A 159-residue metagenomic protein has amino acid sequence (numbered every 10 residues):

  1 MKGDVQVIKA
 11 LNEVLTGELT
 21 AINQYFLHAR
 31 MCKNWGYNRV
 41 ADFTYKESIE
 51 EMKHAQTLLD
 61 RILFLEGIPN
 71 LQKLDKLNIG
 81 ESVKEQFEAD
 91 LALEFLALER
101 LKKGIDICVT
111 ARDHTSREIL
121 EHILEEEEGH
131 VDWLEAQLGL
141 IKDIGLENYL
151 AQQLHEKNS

Functional and structural regions predicted by a protein language model:
M1-S159: Iron-associated oxidoreductase/ferritin-like identity signal
